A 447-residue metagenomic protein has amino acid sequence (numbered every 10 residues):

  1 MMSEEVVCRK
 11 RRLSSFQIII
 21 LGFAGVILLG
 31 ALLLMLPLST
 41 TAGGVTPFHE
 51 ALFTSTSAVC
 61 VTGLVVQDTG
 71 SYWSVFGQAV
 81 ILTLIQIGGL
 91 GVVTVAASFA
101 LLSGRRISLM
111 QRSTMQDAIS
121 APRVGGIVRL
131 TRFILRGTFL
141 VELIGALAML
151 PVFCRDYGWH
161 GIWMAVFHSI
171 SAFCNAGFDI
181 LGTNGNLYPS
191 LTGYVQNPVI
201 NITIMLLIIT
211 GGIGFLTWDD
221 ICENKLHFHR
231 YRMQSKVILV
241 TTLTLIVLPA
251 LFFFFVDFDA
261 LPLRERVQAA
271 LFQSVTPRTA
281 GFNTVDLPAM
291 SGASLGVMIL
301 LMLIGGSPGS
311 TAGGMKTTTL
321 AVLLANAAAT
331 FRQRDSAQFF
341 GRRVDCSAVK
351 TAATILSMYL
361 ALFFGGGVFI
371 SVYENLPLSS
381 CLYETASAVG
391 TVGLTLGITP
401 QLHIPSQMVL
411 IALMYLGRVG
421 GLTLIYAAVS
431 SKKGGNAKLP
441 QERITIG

Functional and structural regions predicted by a protein language model:
M1-G447: Membrane-proximal intracellular helices of multi-pass ion channels
